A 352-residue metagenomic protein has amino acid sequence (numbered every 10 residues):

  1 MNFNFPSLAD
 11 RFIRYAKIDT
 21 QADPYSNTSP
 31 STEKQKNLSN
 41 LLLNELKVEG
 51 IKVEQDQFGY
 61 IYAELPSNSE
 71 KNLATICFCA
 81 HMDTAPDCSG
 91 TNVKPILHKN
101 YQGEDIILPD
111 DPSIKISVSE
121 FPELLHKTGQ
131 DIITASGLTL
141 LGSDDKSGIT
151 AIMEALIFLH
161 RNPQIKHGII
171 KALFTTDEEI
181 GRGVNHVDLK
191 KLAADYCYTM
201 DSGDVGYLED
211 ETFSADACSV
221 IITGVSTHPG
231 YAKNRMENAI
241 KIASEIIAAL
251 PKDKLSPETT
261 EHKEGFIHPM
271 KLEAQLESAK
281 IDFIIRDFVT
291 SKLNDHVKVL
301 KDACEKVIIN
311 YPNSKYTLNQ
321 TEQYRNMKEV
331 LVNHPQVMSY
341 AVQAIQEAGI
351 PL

Functional and structural regions predicted by a protein language model:
N2-I132: Acidic/His- and Gly-rich active-site-bordering loop/insert found across diverse amide/peptide-bond hydrolases
A9, I13, N40-L43, I149-I157 (+7 more regions): Predominant activation on well-ordered alpha-helical scaffold segments within soluble catalytic domains
E33, T139-T150, K233-K241: Short, conserved micro-motifs enriched in small and acidic residues
L124-T212, L255-M270, A274, I281-F288 (+1 more regions): Acidic/histidine-rich catalytic neighborhood of metal-dependent amide-processing enzymes
T134-S143, S226-K233, L352: A short glycine/serine-rich beta->alpha loop
T199-A232, M236-I242: Phosphate/diphosphate-binding glycine-rich loops and adjacent basic-rich segments that engage nucleotide
I240-L352: Metal-dependent amide/peptide-bond hydrolase catalytic core, centered on the "pita-bread" metallohydrolase fold
